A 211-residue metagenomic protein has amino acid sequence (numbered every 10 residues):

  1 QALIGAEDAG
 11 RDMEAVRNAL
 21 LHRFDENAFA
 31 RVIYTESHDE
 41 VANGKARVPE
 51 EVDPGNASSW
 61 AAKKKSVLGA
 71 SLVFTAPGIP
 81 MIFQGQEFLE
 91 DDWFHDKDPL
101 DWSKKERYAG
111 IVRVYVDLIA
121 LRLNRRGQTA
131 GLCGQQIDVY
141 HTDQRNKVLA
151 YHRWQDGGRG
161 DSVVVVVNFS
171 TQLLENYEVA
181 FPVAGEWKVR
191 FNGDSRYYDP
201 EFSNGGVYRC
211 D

Functional and structural regions predicted by a protein language model:
Q1-H95, L123-T129, Q136-G193: Conserved alpha/beta catalytic core and glycan-binding cleft of carbohydrate-active enzymes
I4-G5, R209-D211: A polyampholytic, Gly/Pro-enriched intrinsically disordered region
P99-L100, K105-V112, D117-L123, E178-C210: C-terminal accessory region downstream of the catalytic core in glycan-modifying enzymes
